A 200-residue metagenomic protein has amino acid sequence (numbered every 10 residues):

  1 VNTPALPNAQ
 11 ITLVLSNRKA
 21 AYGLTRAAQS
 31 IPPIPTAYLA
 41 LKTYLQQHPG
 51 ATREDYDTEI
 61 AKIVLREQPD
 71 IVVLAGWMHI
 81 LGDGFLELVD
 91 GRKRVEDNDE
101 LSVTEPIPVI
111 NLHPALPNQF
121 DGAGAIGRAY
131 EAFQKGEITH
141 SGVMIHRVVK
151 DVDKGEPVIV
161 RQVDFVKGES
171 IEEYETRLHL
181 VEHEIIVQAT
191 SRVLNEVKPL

Functional and structural regions predicted by a protein language model:
V1-L200: One-carbon transfer enzymes
